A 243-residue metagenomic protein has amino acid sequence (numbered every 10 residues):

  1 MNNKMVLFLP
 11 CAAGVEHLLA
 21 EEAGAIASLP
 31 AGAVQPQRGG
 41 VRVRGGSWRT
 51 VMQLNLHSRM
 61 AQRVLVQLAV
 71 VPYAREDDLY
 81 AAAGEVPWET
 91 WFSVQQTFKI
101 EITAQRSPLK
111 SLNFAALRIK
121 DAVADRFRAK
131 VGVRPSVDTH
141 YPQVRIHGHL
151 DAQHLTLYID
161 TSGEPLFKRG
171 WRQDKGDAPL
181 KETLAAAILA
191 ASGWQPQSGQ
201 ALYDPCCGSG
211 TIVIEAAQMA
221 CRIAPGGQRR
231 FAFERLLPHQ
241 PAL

Functional and structural regions predicted by a protein language model:
N2-V144: Non-catalytic nucleic-acid substrate-recognition regions in nucleic-acid-modifying enzymes
A23, I100, G148, I188 (+1 more regions): A residue-level signal for conserved active-site and pocket-lining positions in enzyme catalytic cores
R49, R106, H154, G163 (+2 more regions): Short loop/turn segments at secondary-structure transitions that flank enzyme active sites
M52, S58, V66, E164-P165 (+4 more regions): Flexible, active-site-adjacent loop/turn segments at secondary-structure boundaries
I146-I159: C-terminal edge-of-domain segments
L157-G193: SAM-dependent Rossmann-like transferase core, predominantly class I methyltransferases with a strong bias toward
L180-L243: Conserved S-adenosyl-L-methionine
